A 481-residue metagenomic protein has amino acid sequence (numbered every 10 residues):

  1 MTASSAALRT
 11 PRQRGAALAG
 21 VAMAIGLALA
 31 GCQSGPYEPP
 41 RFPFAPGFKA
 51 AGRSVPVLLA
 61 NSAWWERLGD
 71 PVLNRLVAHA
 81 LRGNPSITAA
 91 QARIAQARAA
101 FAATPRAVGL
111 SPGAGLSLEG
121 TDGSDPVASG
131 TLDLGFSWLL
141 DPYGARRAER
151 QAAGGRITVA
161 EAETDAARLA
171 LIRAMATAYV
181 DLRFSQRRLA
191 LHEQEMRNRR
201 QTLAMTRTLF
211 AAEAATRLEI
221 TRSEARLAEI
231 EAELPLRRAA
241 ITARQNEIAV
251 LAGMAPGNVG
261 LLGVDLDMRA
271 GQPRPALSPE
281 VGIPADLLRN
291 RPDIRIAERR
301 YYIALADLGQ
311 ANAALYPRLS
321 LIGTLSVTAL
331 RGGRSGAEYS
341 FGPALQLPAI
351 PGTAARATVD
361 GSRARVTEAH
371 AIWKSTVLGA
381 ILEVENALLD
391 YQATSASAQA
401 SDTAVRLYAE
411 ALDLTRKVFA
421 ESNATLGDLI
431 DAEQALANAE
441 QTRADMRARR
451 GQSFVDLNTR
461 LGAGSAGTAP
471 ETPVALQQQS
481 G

Functional and structural regions predicted by a protein language model:
T2-T10, A16-R82, R238-R289, N458-G481: Terminal intrinsically disordered/low-complexity segments used for targeting and assembly
S34-G35, A63, P71-V72, L76 (+6 more regions): Small/polar-residue-enriched beta-strand and adjacent coil segments characteristic of outer-membrane beta-barrel
L81-F101: Mid-chain, structured segments of secreted extracytoplasmic proteins
I94-Q96, F101-A103, L118, R150-A152 (+26 more regions): Heptad-repeat amphipathic alpha-helical coiled-coil interaction surface used for oligomerization/assembly
R146, A162-I283, D390, T394 (+3 more regions): Periplasmic alpha-helical coiled-coil/stalk elements that build and connect Gram-negative outer-membrane
F210-A214, F419-N423, R460-G464: A short glycine-centered flexible hinge/capping loop motif at secondary-structure junctions
T425-A437, G467-A475: Short histidine
